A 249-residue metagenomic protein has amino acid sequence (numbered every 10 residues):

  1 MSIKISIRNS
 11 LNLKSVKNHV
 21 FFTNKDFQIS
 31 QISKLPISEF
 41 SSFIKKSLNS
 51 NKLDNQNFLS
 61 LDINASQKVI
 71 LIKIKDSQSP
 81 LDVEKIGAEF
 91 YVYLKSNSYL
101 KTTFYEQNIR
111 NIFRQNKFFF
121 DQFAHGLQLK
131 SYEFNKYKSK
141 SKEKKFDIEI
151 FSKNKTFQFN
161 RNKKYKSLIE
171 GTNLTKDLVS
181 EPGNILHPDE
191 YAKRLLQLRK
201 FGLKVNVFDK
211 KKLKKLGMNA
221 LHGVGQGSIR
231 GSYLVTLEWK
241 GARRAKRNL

Functional and structural regions predicted by a protein language model:
M1-N248: Short amphipathic alpha-helical segment within the helicase RecA-like ATPase core that mediates nucleic-acid
